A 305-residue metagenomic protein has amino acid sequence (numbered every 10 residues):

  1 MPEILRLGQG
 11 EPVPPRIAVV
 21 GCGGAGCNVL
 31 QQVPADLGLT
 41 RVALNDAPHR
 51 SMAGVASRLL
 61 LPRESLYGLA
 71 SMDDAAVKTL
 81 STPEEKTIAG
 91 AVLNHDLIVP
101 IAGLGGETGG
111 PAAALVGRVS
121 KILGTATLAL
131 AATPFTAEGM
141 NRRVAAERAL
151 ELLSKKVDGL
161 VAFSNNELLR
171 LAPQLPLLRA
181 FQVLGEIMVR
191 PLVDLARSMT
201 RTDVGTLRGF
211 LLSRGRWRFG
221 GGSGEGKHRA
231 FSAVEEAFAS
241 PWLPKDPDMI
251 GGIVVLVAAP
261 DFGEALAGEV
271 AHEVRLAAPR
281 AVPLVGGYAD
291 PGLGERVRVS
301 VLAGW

Functional and structural regions predicted by a protein language model:
M1-W305: Tubulin/FtsZ superfamily GTPase core signature
